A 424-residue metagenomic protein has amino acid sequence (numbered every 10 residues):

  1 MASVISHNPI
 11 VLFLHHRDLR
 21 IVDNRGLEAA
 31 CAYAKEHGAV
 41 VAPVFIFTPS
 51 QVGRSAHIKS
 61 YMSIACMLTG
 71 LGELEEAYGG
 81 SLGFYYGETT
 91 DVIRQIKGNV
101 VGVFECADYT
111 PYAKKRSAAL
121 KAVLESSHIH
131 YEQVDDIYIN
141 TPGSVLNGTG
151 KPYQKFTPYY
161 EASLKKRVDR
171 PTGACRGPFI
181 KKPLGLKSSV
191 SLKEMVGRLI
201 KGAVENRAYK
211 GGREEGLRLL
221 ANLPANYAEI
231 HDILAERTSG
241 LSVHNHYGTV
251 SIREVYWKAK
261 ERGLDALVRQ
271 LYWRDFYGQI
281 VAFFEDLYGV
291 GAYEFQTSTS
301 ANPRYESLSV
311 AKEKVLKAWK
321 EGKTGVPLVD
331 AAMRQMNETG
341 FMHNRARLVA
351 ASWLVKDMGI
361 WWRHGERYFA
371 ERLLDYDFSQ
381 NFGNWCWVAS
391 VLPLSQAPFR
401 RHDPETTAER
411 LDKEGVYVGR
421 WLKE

Functional and structural regions predicted by a protein language model:
M1-P171, R334-Q335, Q380-N384: Trp/Phe/Arg-rich N-terminal binding region typifying the photolyase-homology
E28, S239-S242, E254, P327-N337 (+3 more regions): Contiguous, well-ordered alpha-helical segments that form the cores/surfaces of helical PPI scaffolds
S63-C66, G148, V243-Y247, R269 (+5 more regions): Secondary-structure capping and boundary motifs in well-ordered enzyme cores
I129, G150-R304, T407, L411-E424: Glycine/tryptophan-enriched, flexible segments
K260, Y272, F276, V281 (+8 more regions): Hydrophobic alpha-helix feature that most strongly marks membrane-spanning transmembrane helices and their immediate
G278, F283, R304-I360: C-terminal substrate/ligand-recognition segments
A282-E294, R347, W361-Y368, N384: Short acidic alpha-helical/loop segments enriched in Asp/Glu that coordinate divalent cations
Q296-E306, Y368-E424: C-terminal, helix-dominated tail/subdomain
